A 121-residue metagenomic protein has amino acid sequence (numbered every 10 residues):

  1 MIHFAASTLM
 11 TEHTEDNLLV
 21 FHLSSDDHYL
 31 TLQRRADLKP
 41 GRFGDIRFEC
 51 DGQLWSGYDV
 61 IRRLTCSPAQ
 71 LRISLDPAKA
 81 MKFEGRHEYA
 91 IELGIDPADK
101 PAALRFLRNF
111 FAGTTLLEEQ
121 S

Functional and structural regions predicted by a protein language model:
M1-Y29: Charge-rich, low-complexity N-terminal segments
F4, F48, Y89-L93: Generic detection of short hydrophobic beta-strand segments and adjacent strand-loop junctions
M10, D27, L38, G52-L54 (+2 more regions): Residues that cap or initiate secondary-structure elements
L19-F21, D45-R47, L71-I73: Short polybasic amphipathic segments
Y29-P40, K82-D96: Extended Gly/Ser/Thr-rich low-complexity repeat segments, especially those forming or decorating extracellular
Y29-P68: Acidic, aromatic-enriched beta-alpha/helix-loop junctions
T65-M81: A short, structured beta-strand/loop element
R86-S121: Mixed-charge, glycine-accented linear interaction segment located at domain edges/termini
